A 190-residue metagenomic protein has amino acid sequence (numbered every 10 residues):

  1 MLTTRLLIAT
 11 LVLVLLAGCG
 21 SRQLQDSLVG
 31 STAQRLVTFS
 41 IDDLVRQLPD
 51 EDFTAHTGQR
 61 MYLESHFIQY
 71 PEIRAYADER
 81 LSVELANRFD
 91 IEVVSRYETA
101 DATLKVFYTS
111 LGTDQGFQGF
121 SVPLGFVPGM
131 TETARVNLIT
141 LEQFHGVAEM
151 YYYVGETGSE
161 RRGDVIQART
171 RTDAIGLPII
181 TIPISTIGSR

Functional and structural regions predicted by a protein language model:
M1-C19: Sec-dependent bacterial lipoprotein signal peptides
T3, H66, F107-L111: Histidine- and/or cysteine-centered catalytic micro-motif in compact active-site loops
C19-V83, I180-R190: A structural "domain/chain start" motif
H66, V165-I166: Generic beta-strand hydrophobic packing signal
S82-V83, N87-E92, R96-R161, Q167-R190: Surface-exposed short loop/turn segments
